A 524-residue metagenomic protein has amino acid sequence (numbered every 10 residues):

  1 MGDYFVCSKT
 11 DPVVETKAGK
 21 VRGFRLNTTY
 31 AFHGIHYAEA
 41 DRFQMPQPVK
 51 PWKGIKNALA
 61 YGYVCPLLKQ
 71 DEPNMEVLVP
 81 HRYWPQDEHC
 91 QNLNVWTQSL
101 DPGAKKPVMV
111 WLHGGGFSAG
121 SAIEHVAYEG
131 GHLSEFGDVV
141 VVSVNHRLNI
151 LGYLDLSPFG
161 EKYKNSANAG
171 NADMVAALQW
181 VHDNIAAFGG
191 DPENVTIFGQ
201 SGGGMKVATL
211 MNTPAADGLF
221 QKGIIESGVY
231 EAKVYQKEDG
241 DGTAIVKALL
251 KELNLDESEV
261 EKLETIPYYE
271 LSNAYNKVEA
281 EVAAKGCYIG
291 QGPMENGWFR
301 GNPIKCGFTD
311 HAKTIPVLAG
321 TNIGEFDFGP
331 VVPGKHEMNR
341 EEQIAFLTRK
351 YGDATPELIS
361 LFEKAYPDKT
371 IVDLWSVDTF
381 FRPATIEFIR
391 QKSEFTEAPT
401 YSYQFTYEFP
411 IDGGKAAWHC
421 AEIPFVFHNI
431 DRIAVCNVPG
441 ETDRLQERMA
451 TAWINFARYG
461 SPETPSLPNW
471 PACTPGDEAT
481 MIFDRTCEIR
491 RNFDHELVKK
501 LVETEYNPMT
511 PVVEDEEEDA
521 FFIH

Functional and structural regions predicted by a protein language model:
M1-N171, P192, C436-M449, R458-N469 (+4 more regions): Non-catalytic accessory segments of hydrolases
Y30, D87-Q91, A172-V175, Q179 (+6 more regions): A structural signal for well-ordered alpha-helical segments within the folded catalytic domains of diverse enzymes
H33-Y37, R42-M45, K222, E231 (+3 more regions): Redox-cofactor-proximal catalytic regions of oxidoreductases
Y37, F43, W52, L263 (+2 more regions): Bulky hydrophobic/aromatic "packing anchor" residues in well-ordered structure
M75-V260, F308-G329: Serine-hydrolase-like catalytic core of hydrolytic proteins
A176, D183, D217, E226-Q343 (+1 more regions): Substrate-access "cap/lid" subdomains that shape and gate the entrance to catalytic or ligand-binding pockets
E193-V195, L255-K262, S402, T464-W470: Surface-exposed patches in mature extracellular/periplasmic domains of secreted proteins
W298-H524: C-terminal subdomain of alpha/beta-hydrolase-fold enzymes, centered on the catalytic histidine and its supporting
